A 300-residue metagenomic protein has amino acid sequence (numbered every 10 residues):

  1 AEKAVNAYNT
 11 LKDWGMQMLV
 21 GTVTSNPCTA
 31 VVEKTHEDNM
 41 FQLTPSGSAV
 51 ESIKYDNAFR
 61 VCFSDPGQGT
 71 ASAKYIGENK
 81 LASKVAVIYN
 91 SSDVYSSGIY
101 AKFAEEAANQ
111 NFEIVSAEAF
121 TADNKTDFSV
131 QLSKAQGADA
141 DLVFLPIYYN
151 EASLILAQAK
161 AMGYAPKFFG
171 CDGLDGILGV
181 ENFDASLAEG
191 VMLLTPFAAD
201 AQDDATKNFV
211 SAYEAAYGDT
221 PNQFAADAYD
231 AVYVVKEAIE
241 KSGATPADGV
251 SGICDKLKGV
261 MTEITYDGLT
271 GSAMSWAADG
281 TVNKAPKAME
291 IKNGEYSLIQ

Functional and structural regions predicted by a protein language model:
A1-Q300: Extracytosolic ligand-binding ectodomains
